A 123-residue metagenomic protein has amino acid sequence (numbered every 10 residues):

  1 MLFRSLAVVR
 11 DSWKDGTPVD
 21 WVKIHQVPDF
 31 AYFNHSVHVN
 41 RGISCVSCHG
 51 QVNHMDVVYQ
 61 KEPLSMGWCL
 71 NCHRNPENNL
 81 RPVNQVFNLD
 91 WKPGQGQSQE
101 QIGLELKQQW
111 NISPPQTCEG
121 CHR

Functional and structural regions predicted by a protein language model:
S5-G16, E62-C69, Q85-P93: Short cysteine/histidine-rich metal-coordination sites, predominantly Zn2+-binding motifs
D11, V22-I24, S36-V37, V46-S47 (+4 more regions): Soluble extramembrane regions of membrane proteins in the secretory/endomembrane system
F30, R41, E77: A motif-centric signal for short, conserved binding hotspots located in accessible loops or intrinsically disordered
R41, S65, P114: Short metal-coordination and nucleic-acid-contact micro-motifs, chiefly zinc-binding Cys/His arrays
S44, W68, T117: The −1 position to Zn-ligating cysteines in a subset of zinc-ribbon hairpins
S47, H54-M55, P93-R123: N-terminal export/targeting leaders of redox proteins
